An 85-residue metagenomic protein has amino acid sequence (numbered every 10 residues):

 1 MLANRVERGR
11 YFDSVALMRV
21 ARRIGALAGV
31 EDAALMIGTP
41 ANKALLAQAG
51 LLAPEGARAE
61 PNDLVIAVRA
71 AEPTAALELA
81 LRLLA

Functional and structural regions predicted by a protein language model:
M1-A85: Non-catalytic terminal accessory/regulatory regions of metabolic enzymes
